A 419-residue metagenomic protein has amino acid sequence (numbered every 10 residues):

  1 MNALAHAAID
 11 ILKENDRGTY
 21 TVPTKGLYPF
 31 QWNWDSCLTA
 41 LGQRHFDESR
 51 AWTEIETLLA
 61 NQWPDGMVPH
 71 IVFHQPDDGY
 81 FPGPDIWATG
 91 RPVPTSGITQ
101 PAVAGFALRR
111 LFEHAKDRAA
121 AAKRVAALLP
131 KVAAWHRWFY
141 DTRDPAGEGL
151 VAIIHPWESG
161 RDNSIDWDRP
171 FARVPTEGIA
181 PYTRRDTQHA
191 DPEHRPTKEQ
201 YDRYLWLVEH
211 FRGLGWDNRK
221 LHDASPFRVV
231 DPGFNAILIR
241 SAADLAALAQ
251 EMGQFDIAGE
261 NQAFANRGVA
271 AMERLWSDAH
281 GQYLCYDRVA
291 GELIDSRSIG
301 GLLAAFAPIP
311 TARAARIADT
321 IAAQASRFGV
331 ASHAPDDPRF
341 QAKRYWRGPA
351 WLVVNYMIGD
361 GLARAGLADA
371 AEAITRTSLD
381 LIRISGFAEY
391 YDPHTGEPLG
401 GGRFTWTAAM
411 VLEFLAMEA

Functional and structural regions predicted by a protein language model:
M1-Q31, I55-P94, E148-V230, A270-A350 (+1 more regions): Extended glycan-interaction surfaces of carbohydrate-active proteins
A3-A8, D47-A60, R118-Y140, S241 (+3 more regions): Extended, well-ordered alpha-helical scaffold segments
S36, A40, P101, G105-L108 (+3 more regions): TPR repeat positional signature
S36-D65, G300-T311, N355-A368, T375: Alpha-helical support elements that line or immediately flank enzyme active sites and cofactor-binding pockets
G42, A107-L111, S241, L248 (+3 more regions): Core register positions within helices of long alpha-helical scaffolds
I86-T99, V103-D117, M357-G361: Hydrophobic/aromatic-rich effector regions of fungal transcription factors
V103-R169: Internal, well-ordered domain-core segments that constitute the primary functional module of diverse proteins
A224-Q254, N261, R267, R344 (+2 more regions): Long, repeat-rich segments with strong aromatic
